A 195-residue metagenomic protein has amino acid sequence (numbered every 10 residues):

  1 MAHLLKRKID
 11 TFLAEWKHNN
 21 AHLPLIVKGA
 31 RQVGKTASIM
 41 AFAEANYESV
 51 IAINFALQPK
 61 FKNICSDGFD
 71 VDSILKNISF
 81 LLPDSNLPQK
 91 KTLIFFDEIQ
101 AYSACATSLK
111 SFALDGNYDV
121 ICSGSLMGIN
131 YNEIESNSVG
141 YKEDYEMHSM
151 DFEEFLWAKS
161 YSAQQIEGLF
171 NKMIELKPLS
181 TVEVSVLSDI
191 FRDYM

Functional and structural regions predicted by a protein language model:
M1-H18: N-terminal pre-Walker A segment at the start of P-loop NTPase domains
V27: Hydrophobic anchor at the beta1->P-loop junction of P-loop NTPases
K35: Conserved lysine of the Walker
S38, F42: Hydrophobic positions on the alpha1 helix immediately C-terminal to the Walker A/P-loop
L57-K90: Short glycine-rich substrate-engagement loop in P-loop NTPases that contacts/grips substrate
N86-S103: Conserved P-loop NTPase "ATPase switch" module shared by AAA+ and STAND
L114-E135: Sensor-1/coupling segment of RecA-like P-loop NTPase cores
N132-M195: Interdomain motor-coupling "hinge/lid" segment immediately C-terminal to the ATP-binding subdomain of NTP-driven enzymes
